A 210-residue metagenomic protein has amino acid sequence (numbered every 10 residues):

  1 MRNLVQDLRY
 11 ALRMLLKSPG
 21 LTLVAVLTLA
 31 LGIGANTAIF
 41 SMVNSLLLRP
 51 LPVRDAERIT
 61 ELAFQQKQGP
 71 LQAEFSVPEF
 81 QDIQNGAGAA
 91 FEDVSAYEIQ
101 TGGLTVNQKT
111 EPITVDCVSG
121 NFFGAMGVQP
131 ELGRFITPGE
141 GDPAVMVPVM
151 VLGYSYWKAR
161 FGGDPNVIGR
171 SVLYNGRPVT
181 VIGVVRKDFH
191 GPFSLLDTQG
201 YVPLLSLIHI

Functional and structural regions predicted by a protein language model:
L4-K17: A short amphipathic helical element positioned immediately N-terminal to and/or at the very start of a transmembrane
L8-R9, V26-L27, I33-G34, F123 (+1 more regions): Short hydrophobic "helix-edge" motifs at membrane interfaces and signal-peptide entry regions
S18-L46: Short, strongly hydrophobic transmembrane alpha-helices
N36-I168, L173-T180, D188-H190, L195-L196: Structured, solvent-exposed hinge/loop segments at the ends of secondary-structure elements
S194-S206: Short solvent-exposed strand/turn elements
I208-I210: Conserved small/polar residues in nucleotide/adenosyl-binding loops
